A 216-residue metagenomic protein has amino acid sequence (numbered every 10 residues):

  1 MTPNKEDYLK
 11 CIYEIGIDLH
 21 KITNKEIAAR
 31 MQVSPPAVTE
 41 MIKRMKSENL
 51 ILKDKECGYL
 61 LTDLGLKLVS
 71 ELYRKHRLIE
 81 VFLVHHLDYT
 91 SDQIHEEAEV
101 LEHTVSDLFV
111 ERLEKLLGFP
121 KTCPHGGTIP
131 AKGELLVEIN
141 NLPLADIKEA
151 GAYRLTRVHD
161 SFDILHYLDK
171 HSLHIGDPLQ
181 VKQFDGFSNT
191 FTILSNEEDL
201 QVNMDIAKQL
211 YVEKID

Functional and structural regions predicted by a protein language model:
D18-E26: Short acidic, hydrophobic short linear motifs in intrinsically disordered regions
A29, K46-S47: Alpha-helical residues within the helix-turn-helix
P36, D92: Key DNA-contact positions within bacterial/archaeal DNA-binding proteins
I42-K43: Short, hydrophobic-biased segments on the C-terminal half of alpha helices that form "recognition helices"
S47-D54: A short, conserved structural fragment
C57-H76: Basic, amphipathic "hinge/linker" alpha-helix immediately C-terminal to the N-terminal HTH DNA-binding motif
E102-Q209: Mid-protein regulatory/catalytic core that forms ligand/cofactor-binding pockets and protein-protein interaction
